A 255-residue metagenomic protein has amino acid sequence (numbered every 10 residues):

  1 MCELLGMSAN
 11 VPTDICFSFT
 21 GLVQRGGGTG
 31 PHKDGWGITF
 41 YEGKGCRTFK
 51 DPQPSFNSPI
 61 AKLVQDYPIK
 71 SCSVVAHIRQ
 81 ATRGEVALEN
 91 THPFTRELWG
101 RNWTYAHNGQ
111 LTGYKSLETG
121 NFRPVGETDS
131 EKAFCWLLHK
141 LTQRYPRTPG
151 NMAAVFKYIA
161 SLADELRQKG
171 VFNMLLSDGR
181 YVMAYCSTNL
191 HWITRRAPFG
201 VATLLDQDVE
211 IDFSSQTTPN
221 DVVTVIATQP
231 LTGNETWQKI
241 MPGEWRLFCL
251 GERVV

Functional and structural regions predicted by a protein language model:
M1-P59, V74, A202-T203, E244-W245 (+1 more regions): Extreme N-terminus nucleophile/cap motif
C2, W103-G113: Conserved beta-strand-loop-short alpha-helix elements that form and flank the Mn2+/Mg2+-coordinating active site
G43-R47, R101-N102, G113-F122: Cytosolic regulatory regions built on CNB/CRP/Popeye-like sensor folds
P52-V64, I78-G100, L117-G120: Short acidic (Asp/Glu) patches
S73, T148-T188: Catalytic core of PPM/PP2C metal-dependent serine/threonine phosphatase domains
G113-K115, G120-R144: Glycine-rich phosphate-binding loop plus the immediately following alpha-helix
G126-D129, T188-I211: Gly/Ser/Thr-rich active-site loops/lids in small-molecule metabolic enzymes that frequently grip phosphoryl groups
V201-W245: A conserved acidic, glycine/proline-rich C-terminal tail/linker
